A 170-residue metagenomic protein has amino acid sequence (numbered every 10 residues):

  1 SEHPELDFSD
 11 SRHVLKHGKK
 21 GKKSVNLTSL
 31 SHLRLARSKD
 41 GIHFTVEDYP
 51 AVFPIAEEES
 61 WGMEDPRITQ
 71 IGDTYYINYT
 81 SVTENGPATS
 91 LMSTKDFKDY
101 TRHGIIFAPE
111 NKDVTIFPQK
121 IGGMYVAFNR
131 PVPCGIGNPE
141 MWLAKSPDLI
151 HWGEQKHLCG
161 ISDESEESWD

Functional and structural regions predicted by a protein language model:
S1-W61, T69-T115, Q119-W169: Beta-rich carbohydrate-recognition and catalytic domains
